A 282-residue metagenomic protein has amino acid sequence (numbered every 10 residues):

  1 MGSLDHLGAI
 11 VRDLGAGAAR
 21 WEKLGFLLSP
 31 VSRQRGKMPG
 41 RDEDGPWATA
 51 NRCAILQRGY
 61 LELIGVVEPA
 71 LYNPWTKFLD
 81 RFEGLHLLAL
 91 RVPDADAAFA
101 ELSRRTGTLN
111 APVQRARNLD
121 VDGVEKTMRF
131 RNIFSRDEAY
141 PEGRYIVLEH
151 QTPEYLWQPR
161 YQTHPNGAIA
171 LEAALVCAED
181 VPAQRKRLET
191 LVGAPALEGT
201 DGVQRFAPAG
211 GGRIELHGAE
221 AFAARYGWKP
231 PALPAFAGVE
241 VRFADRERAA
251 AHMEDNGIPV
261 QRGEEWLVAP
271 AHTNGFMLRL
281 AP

Functional and structural regions predicted by a protein language model:
M1-D5, A9-S29, G45-R115, D120-P282: Glyoxalase I/VOC metalloenzyme domain signal
S29-G36: A short beta-strand-loop structural module common to alpha/beta enzyme folds
M38-E43: N-terminal beta-loop-helix "entrance" segment that forms/cooperates in small-molecule cofactor or anionic ligand
